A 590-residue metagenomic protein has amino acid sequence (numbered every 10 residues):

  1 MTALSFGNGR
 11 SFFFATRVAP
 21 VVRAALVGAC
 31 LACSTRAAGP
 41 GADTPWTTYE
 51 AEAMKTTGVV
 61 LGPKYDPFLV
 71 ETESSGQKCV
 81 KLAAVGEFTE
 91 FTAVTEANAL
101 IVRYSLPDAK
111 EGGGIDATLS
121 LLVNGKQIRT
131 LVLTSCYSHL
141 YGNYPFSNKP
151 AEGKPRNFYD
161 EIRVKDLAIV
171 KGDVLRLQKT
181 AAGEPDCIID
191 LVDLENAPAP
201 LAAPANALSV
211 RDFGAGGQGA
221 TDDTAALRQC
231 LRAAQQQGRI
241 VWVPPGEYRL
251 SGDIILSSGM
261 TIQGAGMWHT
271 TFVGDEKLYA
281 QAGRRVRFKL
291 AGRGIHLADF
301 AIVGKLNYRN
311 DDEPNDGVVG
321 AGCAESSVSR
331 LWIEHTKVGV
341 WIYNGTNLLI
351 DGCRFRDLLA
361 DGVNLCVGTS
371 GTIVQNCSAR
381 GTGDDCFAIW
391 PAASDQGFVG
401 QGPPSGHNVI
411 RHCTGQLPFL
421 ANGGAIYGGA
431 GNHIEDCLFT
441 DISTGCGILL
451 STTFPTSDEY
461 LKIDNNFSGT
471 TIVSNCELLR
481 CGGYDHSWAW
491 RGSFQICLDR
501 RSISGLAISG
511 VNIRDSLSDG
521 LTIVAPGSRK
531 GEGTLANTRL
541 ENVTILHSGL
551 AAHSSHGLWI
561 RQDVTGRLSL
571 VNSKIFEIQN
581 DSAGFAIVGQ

Functional and structural regions predicted by a protein language model:
M1-P20: N-terminal secretory signal peptides that target proteins for export/translocation
A19-A32: Bacterial N-terminal signal peptides
A38-A203: Extracytoplasmic
G86, T180, A203, Q218 (+6 more regions): Extracellular beta-strand-rich, repetitive "passenger/adhesive" scaffolds that bind or process carbohydrates
V210-P244, I255: Acidic Gly/Asp/Thr-rich repetitive segments characteristic of extracellular carbohydrate-active and adhesion proteins
R228-A233, Y248-Q263, T270-D299, V303-E325 (+5 more regions): Extracellular beta-strand-rich solenoid/capping regions of secreted or surface-exposed proteins that bind or remodel
R239, S251-D253, M267, T271-K277 (+12 more regions): Short glycine/acidic-rich loop motifs that flank beta-strands on beta-rich extracellular proteins
G259, W268, R293-G304, A324-K337 (+9 more regions): Right-handed parallel beta-helix
